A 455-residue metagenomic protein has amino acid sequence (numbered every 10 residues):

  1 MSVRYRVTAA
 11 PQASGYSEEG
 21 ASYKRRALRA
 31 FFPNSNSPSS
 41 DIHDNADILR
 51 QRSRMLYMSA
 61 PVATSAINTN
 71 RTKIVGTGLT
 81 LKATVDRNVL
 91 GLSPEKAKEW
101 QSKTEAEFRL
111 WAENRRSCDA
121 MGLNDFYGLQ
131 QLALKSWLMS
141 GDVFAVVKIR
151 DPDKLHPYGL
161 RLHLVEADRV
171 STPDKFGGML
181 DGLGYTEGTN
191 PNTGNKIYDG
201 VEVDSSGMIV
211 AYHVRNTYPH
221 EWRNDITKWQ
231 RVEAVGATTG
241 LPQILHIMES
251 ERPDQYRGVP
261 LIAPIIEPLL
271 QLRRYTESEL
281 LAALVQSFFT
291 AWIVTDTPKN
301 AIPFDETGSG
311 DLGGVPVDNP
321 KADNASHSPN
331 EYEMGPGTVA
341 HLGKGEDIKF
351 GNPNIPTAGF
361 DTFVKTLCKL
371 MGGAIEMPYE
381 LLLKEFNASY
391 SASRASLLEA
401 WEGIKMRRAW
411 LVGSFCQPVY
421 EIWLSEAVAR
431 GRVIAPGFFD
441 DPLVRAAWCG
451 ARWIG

Functional and structural regions predicted by a protein language model:
M1-M139, V147-L160: Extended, helix-rich architectural segments
S102-E113, Q131-M139, V143-R150, R274 (+6 more regions): A broad, structural surface signal
E113, K148-R150, A167, R215-T217 (+2 more regions): An acidic- and aromatic-residue-enriched active-site/binding cleft used to recognize and process polar
R115-R116, A120-G122, P336-G455: Surface-exposed loop-to-helix/strand elements on domain peripheries
N124-Q131, K148-A167, P298-L312, V419-I454: Charge-rich, acidic-biased intrinsically disordered regions
F126, Q131-N224: Extended, Lys/Arg-enriched charged tracts that mediate electrostatic binding to polyanionic substrates
N216-T238: Short, surface-exposed, low-complexity cationic segments
T238-S393: Extended, charged amphipathic alpha-helical segments
